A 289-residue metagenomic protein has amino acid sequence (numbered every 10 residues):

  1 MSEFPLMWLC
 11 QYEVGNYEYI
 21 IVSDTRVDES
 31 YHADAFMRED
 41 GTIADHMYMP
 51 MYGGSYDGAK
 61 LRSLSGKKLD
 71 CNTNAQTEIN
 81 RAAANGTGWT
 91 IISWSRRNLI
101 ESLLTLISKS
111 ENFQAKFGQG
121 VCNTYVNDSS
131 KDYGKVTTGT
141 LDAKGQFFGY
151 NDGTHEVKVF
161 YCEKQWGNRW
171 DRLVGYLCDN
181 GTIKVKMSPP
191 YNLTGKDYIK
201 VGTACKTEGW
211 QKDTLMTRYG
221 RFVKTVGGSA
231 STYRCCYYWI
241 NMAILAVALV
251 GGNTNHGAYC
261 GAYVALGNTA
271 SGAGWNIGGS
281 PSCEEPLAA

Functional and structural regions predicted by a protein language model:
M1-S30: Extended, Lys/Arg-enriched charged tracts that mediate electrostatic binding to polyanionic substrates
L6, S93, S102, D171-R172 (+1 more regions): Ordered, helix-dominated protein-protein interaction surfaces in large eukaryotic regulatory proteins
C10-G15, Y56-K60, A258-Y259: Short, solvent-exposed loop/turn elements at domain surfaces
Y17, R38-H46, I244-A246, G257 (+1 more regions): Sequence-level motif detector for i,i+2 pairs with an aromatic at +2
T25-Q165: Short aromatic-cysteine micro-motif
N98, C122-Y133, L141-D142, G149 (+2 more regions): C-terminal, surface-exposed recognition/capping segments
D179-P189: A short, polar/charged loop-to-alpha-helix boundary motif
